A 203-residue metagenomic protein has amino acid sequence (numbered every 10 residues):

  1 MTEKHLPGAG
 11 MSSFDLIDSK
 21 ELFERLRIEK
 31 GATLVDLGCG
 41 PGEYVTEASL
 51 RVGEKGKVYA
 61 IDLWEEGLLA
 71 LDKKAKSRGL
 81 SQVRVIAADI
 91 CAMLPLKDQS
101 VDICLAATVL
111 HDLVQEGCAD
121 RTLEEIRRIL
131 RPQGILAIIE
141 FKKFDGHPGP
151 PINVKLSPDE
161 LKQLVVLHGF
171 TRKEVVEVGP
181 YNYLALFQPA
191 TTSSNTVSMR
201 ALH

Functional and structural regions predicted by a protein language model:
E3-E21, L156: Conserved SAM-binding loop and adjacent beta-strand
S13-T33, E47: Conserved alpha-helix/loop element of class I SAM-dependent methyltransferases that forms part of the SAM/SAH-binding
V35, G40-A92: Class I SAM-dependent methyltransferase SAM/SAH-binding core
C91-C104: A short acidic, Gly/Pro-enriched loop at the edge of an enzyme's catalytic core that lines a small-molecule cofactor
D120-P132: A short glycine-rich, Lys/Arg-flanked "PGG" loop and its adjoining helix->strand segment in the class I
Q133-E140: Conserved beta-strand signature within the Rossmann-like core of class I S-adenosyl-L-methionine
P148-H168: Conserved Class I S-adenosyl-L-methionine
E174-H203: Core SAM-dependent methyltransferase catalytic element
